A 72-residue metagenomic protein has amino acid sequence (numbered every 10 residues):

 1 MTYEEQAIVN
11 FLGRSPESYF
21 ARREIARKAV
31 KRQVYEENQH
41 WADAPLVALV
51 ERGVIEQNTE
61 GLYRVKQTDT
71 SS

Functional and structural regions predicted by a protein language model:
M1-F20, G61: Short alpha-helical segments that sit at the start of domains
F11, K28, P45-A48: Alpha-helical recognition domains of nuclear gene-regulatory proteins
S18-K31: Short acidic, hydrophobic short linear motifs in intrinsically disordered regions
Y35-E51: Short amphipathic alpha-helical interaction segments
V50-E60: A short, conserved structural fragment
T59-S72: Short, cationic-aromatic polyanion-contact patches
